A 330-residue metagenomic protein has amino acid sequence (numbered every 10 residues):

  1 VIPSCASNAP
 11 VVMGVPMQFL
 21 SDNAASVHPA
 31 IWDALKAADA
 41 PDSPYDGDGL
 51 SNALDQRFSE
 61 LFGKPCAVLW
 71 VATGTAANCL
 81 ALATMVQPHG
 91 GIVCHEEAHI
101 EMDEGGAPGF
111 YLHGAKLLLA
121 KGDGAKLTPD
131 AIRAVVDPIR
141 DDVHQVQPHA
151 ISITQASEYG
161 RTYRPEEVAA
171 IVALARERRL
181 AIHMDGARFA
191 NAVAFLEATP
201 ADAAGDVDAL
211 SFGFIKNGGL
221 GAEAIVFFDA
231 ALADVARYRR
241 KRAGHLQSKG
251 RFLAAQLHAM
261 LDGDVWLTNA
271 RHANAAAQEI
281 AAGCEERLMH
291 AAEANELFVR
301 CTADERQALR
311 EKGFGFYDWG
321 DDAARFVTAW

Functional and structural regions predicted by a protein language model:
V1-I2, V11-M13: Short hydrophobic transmembrane-like helices used for membrane targeting/insertion
G14-G313, Y317-W330: Conserved PLP-enzyme active-site core in the AAT-like
